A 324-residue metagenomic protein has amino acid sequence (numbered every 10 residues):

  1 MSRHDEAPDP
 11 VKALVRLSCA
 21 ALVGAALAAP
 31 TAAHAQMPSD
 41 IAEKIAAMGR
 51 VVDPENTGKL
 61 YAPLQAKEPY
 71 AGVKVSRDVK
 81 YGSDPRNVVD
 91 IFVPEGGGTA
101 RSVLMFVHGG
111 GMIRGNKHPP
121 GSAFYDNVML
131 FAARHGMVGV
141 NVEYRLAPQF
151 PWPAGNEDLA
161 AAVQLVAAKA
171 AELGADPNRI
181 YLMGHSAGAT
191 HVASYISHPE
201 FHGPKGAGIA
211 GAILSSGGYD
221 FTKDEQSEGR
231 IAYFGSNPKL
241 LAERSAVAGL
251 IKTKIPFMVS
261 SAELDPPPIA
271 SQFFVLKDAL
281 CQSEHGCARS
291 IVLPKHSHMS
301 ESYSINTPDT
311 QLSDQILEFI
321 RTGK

Functional and structural regions predicted by a protein language model:
E43-T99: N-terminal cap/lid segment of alpha/beta-hydrolase-fold proteins
Q65-A71, G217-G249: Mobile cap/lid helix-loop segments that gate and shape the active-site cleft of serine hydrolases
A100-G111: Short beta-strand element of the alpha/beta-hydrolase
H118-V140: Short amphipathic alpha-helix adjacent to the substrate-entry channel of hydrolases
A161-Q226: Primarily recognizes the serine-hydrolase "nucleophile elbow" in alpha/beta-hydrolase and SGNH/GDSL folds
F221, L264-P268: Acidic catalytic loop of the alpha/beta-hydrolase fold
T253, V259-S261: Short beta-strand/loop motif that positions the catalytic acidic residue of the alpha/beta-hydrolase fold
S260, P267, F274, S283-K324: C-terminal catalytic histidine-bearing segment of alpha/beta-hydrolase fold enzymes
